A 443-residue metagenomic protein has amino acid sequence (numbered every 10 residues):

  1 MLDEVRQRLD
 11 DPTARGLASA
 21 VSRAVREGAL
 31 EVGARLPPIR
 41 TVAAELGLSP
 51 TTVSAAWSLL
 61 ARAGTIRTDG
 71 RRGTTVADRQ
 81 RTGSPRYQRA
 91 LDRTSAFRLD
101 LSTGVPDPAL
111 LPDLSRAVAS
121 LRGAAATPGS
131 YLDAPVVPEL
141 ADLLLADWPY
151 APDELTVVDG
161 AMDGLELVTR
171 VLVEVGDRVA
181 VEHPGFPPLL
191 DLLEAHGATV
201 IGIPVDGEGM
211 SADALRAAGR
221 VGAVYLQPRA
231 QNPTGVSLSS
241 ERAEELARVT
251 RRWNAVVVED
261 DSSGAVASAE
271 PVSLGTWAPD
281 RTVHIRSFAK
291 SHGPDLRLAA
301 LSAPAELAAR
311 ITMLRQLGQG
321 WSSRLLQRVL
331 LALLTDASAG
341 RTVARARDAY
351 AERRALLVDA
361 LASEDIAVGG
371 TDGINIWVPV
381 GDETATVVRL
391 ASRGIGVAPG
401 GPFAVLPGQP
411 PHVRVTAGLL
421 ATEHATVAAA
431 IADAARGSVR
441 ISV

Functional and structural regions predicted by a protein language model:
M1-L121, Q316-S322, L334, A344-E352 (+8 more regions): N-terminal basic, amphipathic alpha-helical segments
R67-D69, V368, V397-A398: Short beta-strand "wing" residues that participate in macromolecule-binding interfaces
T127-W253, G264-V283, Y350, R440-S442: Conserved core of the PLP fold type I
E270-K290, A309-M313, V413-R414: Conserved active-site segment immediately N-terminal to the catalytic lysine that forms the internal aldimine
R286-R347, V439: Conserved core segment of the aminotransferase class I/II
R347-V358, D365-V380: Conserved glycine-rich beta-strand-loop-beta hairpin in the small C-terminal domain of fold type I
